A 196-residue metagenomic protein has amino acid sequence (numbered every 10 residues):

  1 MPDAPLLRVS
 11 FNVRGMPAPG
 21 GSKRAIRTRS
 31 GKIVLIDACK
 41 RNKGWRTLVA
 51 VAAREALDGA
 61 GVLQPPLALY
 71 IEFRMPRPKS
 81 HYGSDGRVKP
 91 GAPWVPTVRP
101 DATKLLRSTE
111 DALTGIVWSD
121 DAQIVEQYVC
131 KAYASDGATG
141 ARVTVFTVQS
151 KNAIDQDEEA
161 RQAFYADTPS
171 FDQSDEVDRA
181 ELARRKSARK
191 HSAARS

Functional and structural regions predicted by a protein language model:
M1-S196: Acidic, proline/glycine-enriched N-terminal capping motif
